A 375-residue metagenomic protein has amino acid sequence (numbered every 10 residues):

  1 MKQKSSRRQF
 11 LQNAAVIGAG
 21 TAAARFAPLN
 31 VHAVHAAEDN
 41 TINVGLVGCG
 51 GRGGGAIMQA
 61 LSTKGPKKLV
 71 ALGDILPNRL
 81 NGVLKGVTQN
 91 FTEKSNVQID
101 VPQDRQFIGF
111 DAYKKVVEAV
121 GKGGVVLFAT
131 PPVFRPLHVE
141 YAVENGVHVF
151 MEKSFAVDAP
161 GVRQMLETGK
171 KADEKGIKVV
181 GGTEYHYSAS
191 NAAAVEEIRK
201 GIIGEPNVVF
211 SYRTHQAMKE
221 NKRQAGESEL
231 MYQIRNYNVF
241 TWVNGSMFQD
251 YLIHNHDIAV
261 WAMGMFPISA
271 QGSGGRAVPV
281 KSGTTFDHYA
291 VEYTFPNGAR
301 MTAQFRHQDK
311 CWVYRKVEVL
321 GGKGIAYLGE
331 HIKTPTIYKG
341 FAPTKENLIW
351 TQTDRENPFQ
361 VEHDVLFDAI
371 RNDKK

Functional and structural regions predicted by a protein language model:
M1-G18: N-terminal secretory signal peptides and thylakoid transit peptides that target proteins across membranes
I17-N96, A259: N-terminal Rossmann-like dinucleotide-binding module
N40-I42, G65-V70, P102-D104, G121-V126 (+4 more regions): Loop/turn elements at helix/coil->beta-strand transitions in domains of secreted/extracellular proteins
G48-G53, E174-V180, Y185-G283, Y293 (+6 more regions): Predominantly a Rossmann-like dinucleotide-binding segment in NAD(P)-dependent oxidoreductases
Q59, P66-L69, G73, V87 (+1 more regions): Glycine-enriched catalytic-core subsegment of oxygenase/oxidase enzymes
F91-F128: A structured beta-alpha segment of the ubiquitous adenosine-cofactor-binding alpha/beta core
P136-Y187, G201: Beta-strand-loop-alpha-helix segment that lines the small-molecule cofactor/substrate pocket of alpha/beta enzymes
